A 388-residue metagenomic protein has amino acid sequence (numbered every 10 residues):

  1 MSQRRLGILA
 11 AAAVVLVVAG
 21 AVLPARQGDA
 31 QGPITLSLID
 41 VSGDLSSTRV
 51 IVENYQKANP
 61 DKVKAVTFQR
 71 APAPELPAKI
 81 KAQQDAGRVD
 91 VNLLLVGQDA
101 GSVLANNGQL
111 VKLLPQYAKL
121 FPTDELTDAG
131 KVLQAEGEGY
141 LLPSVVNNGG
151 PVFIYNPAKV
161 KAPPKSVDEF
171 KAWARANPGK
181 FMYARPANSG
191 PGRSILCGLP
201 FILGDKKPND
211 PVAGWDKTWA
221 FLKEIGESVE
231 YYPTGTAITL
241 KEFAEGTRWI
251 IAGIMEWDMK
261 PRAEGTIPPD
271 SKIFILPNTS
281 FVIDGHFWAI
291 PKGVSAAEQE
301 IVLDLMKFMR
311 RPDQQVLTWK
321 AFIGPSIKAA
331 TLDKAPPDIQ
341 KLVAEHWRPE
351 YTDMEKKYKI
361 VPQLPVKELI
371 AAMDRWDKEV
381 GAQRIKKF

Functional and structural regions predicted by a protein language model:
M1-S37, K386-F388: Short, low-complexity disordered leader/linker segments with a strong preference for bacterial N-terminal type II
Q31-S102, K241: Early extracytoplasmic/lumenal segment of secretory-pathway proteins
G32-S37, A58-A71, A86-V91, P178-K180 (+3 more regions): A local structural motif
V41-V50, P74, V96-I238, E242: Extracytoplasmic ligand-binding site segments that recognize negatively charged/polar headgroups
V152-K159, P200-G204, D284-E298, L317-A321: A bilobed periplasmic-binding-protein/Venus flytrap-type ligand-binding module shared by bacterial periplasmic
S228-S295, K341: Extracytoplasmic/periplasmic substrate-binding proteins
W288-K357: Mature extracytoplasmic/periplasmic domains
P349-F388: Conserved C-terminal helix/tail region of periplasmic/extracytoplasmic solute-binding proteins
